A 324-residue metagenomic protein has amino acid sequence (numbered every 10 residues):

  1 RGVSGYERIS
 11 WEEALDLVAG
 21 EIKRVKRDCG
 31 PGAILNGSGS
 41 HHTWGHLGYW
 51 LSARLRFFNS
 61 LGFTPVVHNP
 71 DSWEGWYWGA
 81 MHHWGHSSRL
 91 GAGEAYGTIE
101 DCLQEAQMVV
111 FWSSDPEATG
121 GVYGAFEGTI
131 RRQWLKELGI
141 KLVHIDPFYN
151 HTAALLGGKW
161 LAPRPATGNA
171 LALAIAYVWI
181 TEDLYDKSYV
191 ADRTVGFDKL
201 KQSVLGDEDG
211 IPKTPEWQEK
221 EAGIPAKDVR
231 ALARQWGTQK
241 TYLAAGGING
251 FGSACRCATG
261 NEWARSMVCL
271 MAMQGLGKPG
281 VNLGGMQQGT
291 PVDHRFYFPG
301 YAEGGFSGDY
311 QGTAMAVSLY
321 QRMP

Functional and structural regions predicted by a protein language model:
R1-P324: Catalytic alpha/large subunits of respiratory electron-transfer oxidoreductases, centered on bis-MGD molybdoenzymes
